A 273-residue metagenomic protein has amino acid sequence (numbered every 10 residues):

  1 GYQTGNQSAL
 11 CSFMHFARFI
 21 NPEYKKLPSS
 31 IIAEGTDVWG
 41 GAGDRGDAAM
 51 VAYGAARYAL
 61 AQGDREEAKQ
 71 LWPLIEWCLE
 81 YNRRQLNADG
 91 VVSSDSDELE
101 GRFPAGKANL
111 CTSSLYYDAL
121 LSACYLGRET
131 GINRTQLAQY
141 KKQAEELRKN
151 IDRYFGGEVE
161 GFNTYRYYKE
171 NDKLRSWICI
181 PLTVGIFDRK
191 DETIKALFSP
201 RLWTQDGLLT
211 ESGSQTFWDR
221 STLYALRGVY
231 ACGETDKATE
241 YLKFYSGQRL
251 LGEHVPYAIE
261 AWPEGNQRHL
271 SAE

Functional and structural regions predicted by a protein language model:
G1-R18, K69, P73-E76, E80 (+3 more regions): Active-site core of glycosidic bond-cleaving carbohydrate-active enzymes
N21-S29, A52, A88-D97, P200-L202 (+2 more regions): Active-site-adjacent bridging/hinge elements
E23-Y53, Y58-P73, R84-L86, V91: Extended ligand-binding groove/face enriched in aromatic
P28-G41, S93-N109, I259-P263: Acidic/His metal-coordination segments adjacent to aromatic residues that form catalytic metal sites in metalloenzymes
T36-G40, A59-G63, G101-A108, R128 (+2 more regions): Short amphipathic alpha-helical segments at helix-loop
R45, M50, N82, V92 (+3 more regions): Long, contiguous hydrophobic alpha-helical segments, chiefly transmembrane helices and signal peptides
C78-P104, A119: Compact, aliphatic and Gly/Pro-tolerant "microcore" segments centered on a short helix or tight beta-hairpin and their
N150-F155: Short amphipathic coiled-coil heptad-repeat segments
